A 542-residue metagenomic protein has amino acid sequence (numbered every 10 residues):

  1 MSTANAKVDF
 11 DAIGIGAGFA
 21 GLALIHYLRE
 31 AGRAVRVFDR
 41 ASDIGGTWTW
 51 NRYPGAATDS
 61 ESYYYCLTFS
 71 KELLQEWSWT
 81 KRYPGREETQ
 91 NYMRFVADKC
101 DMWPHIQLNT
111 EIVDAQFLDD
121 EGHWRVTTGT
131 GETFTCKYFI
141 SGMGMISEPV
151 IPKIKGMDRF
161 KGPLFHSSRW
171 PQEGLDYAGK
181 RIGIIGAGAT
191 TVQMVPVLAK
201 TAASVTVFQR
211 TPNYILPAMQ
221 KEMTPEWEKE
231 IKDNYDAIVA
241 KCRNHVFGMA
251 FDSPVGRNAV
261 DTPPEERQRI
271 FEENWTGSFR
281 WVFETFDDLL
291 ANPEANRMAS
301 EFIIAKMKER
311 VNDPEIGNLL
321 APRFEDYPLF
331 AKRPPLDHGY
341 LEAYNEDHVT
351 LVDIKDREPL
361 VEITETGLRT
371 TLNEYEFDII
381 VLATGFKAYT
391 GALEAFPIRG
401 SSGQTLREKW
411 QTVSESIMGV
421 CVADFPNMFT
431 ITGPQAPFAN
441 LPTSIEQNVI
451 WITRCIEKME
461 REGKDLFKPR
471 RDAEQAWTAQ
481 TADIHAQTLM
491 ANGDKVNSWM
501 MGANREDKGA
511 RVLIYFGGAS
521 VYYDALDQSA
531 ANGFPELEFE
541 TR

Functional and structural regions predicted by a protein language model:
S2-A12, A17-M157, E173, A187 (+2 more regions): N-terminal FAD-binding dinucleotide-binding subdomain shared by FAD-dependent oxidases/monooxygenases
W170: Short, acidic/glycine-rich phosphate-metal binding loop used to engage nucleotide
L175, I182-I185: A conserved hydrophobic secondary-structure block that centers on an alpha-helix together with its immediately flanking
A178-K180, P322-R323: Short, surface-exposed connector motifs at secondary-structure boundaries
G179-R181, I354-K355: Short, basic, glycine/proline-bearing loop/turn elements
V197: Active-site-proximal cofactor/substrate-binding loop regions of enzyme domains
